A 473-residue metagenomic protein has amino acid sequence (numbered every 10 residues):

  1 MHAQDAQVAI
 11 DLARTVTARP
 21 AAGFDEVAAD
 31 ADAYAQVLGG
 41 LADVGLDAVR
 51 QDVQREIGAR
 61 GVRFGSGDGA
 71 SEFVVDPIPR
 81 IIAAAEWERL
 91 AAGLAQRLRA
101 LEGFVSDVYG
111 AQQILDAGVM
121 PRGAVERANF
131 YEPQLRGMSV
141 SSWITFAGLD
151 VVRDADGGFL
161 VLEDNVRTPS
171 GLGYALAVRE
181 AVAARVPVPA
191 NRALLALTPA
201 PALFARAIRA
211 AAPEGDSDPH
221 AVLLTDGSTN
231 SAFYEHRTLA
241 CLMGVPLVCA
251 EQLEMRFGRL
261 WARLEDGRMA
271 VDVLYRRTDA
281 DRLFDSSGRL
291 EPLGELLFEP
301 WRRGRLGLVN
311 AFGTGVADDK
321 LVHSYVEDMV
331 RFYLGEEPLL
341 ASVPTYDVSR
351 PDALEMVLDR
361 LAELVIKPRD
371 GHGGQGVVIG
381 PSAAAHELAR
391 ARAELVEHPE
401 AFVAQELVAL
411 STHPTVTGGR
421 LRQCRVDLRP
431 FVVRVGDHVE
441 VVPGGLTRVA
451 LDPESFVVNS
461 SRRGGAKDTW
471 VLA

Functional and structural regions predicted by a protein language model:
M1-A473: Preference for protein termini
